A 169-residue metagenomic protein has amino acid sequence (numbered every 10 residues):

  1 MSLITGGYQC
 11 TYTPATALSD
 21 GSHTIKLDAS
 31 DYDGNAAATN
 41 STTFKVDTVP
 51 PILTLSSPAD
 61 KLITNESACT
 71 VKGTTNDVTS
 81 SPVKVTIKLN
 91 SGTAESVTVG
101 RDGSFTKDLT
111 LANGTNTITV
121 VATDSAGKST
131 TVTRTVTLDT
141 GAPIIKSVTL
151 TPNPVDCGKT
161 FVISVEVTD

Functional and structural regions predicted by a protein language model:
L3-Y12, R101-T106: Aromatic sugar-binding surface patches on proteins that engage polysaccharides or sugar-phosphate polymers
A15-S22, D108-T115: Surface-exposed, short loops/turns at beta-strand junctions within beta-sandwich domains
D31, N40-T54, R134-P143: Flexible, low-complexity linkers/stalks enriched in Thr/Pro that connect modular domains
D60-S67, N153-K159: Short, solvent-exposed loop/linker segments at the N-terminal edge of repeated beta-sheet extracellular domains
V71-T75, I163-D169: Aromatic/hydrophobic beta-strand junction motif of beta-rich domains
N76-V85, D169: Extracellular acidic loop/turn motifs
